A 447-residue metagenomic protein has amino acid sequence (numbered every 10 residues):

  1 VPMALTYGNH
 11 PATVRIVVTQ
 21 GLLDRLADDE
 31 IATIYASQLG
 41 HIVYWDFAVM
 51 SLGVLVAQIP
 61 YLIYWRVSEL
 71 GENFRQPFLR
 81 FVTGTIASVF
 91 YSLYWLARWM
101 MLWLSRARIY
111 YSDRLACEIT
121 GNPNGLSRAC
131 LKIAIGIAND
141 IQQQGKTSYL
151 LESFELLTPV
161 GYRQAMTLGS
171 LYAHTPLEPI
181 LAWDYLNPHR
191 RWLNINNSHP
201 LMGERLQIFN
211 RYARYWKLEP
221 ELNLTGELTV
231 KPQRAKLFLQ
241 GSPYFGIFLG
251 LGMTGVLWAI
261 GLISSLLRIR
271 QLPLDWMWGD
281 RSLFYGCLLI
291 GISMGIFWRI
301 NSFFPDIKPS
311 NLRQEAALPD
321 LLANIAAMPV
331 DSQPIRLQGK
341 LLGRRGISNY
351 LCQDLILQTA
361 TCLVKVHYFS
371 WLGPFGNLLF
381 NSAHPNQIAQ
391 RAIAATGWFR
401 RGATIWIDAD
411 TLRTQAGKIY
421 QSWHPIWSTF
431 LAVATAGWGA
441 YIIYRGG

Functional and structural regions predicted by a protein language model:
V1-A12, F74-P77, C117-R234: Active-site-proximal gating segments in proteases and membrane effectors
V1-S51, S332-Q338, L342-R344: Peri-catalytic and regulatory segments of divalent metal-dependent proteins
R25-L26, E30-I31, L39, V43-L62 (+2 more regions): Extended, hydrophilic extramembrane loops/domains of integral membrane proteins
Y44-Q76, L126-G136: Post-HEXXH active-site segment of zinc metalloproteases
A57-F78, L249-M277, A436-G447: Juxtamembrane "helix exit" motif at the C-terminal ends of alpha-helical transmembrane segments in multi-pass membrane
E72-N124: Metalloprotease/metallohydrolase-associated module, dominated by Zn2+-dependent proteases
E219-G255, D408-V433: Cytosolic-side membrane-insertion boundary helix
L262-G447: OB-fold and OB-like single-stranded nucleic-acid-recognition modules and their adjacent interaction interfaces
